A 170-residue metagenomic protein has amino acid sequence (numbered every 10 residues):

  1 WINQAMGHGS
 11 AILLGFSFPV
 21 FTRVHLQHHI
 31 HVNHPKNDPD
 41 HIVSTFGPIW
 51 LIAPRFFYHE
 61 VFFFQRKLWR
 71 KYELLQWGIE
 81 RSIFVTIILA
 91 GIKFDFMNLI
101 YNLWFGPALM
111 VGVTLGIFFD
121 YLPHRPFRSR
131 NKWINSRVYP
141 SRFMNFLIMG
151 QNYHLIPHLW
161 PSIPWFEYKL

Functional and structural regions predicted by a protein language model:
W1, F21-N33, D120-P126, L147-I163: Histidine-centered catalytic micro-motifs
I2-N3, F96-L99, R142: Membrane-helix interface segments
A5-P19, M110, P140-Q151: Membrane-embedded alpha-helical segments that form the functional core of polytopic membrane enzymes, especially those
H8-G106, V113, S162-L170: Non-catalytic, topology-defining segments of multipass membrane proteins
F94, R137-P140: Helix-boundary and loop/linker segments of multi-pass membrane transporters
N131-S136: Short, surface-exposed loop/helix-turn segments at secondary-structure junctions that function as lids/hinges flanking
